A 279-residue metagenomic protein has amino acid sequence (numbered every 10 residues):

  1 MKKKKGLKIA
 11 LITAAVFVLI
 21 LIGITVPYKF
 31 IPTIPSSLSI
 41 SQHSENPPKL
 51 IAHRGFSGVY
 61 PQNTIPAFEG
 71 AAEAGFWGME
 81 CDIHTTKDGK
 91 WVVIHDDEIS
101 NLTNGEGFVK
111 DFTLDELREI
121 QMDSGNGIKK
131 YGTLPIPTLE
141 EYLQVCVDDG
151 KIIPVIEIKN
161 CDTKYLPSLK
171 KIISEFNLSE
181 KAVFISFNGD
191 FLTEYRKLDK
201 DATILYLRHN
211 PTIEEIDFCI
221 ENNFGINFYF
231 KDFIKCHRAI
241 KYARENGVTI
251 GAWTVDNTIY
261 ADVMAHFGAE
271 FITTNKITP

Functional and structural regions predicted by a protein language model:
K2-P279: Phosphate-group recognition and catalysis centered on beta-loop-alpha active-site segments
